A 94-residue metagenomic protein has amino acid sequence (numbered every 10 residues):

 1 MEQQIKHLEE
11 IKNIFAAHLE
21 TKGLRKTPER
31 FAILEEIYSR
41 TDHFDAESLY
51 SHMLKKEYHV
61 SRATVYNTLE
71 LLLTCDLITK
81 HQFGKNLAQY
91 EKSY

Functional and structural regions predicted by a protein language model:
E10-G23: Short, Lys/Arg-enriched N-terminal segment that forms or immediately precedes the first helix of a structured domain
L24, Y38-T41, K55-K56: Short helix-capping/hinge SLiMs at alpha-helix to coil transitions
K26-P28: Short helix-coil-helix linker/hinge
F31-E36: Pre-recognition alpha-helix immediately N-terminal to the DNA-recognition helix within helix-turn-helix or winged-helix
D45-E57: DNA-recognition alpha helix
V65-C75: Basic amphipathic alpha-helical segments that dock to polyanions
T74-Y94: Non-DNA-binding regulatory cores of transcription-related proteins, predominantly C-terminal effector-binding
